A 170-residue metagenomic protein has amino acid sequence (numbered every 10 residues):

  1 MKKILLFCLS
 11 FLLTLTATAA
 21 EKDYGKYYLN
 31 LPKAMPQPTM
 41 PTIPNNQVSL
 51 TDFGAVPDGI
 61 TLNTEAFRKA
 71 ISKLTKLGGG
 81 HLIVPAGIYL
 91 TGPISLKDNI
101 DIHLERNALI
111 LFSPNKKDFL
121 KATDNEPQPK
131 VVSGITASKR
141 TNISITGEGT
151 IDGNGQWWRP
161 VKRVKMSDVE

Functional and structural regions predicted by a protein language model:
K2-I83, L90-D101, E105-E170: Extracellular "leader-to-stem" segments immediately downstream of a signal peptide or signal-anchor in secreted/lumenal
